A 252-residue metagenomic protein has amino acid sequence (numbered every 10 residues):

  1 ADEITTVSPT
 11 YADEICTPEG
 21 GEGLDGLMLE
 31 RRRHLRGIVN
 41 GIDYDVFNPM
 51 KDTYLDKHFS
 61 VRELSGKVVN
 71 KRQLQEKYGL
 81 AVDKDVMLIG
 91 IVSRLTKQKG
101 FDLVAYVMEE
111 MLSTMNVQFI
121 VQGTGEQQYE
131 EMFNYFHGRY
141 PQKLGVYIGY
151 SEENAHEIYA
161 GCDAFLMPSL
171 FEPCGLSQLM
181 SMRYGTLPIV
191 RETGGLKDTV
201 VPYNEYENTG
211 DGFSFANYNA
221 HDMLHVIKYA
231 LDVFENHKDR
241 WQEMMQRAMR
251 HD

Functional and structural regions predicted by a protein language model:
A1-D252: Catalytic cores of nucleotide-sugar-dependent glycosyltransferases that transfer UDP/GDP/TDP-activated
